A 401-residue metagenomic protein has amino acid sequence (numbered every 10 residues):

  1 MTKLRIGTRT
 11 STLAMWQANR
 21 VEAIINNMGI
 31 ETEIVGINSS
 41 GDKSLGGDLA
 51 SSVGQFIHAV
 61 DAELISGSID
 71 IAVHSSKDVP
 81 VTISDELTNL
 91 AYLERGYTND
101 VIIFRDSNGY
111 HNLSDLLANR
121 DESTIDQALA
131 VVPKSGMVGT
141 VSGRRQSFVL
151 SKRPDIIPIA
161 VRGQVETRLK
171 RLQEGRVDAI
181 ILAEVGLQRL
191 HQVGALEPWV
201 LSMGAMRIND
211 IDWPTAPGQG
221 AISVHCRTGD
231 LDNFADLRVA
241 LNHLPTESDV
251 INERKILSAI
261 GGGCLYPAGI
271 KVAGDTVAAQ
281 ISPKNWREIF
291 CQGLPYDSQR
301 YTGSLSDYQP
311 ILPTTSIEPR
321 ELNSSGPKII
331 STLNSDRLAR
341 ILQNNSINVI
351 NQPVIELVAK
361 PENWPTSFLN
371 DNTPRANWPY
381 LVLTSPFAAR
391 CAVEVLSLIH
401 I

Functional and structural regions predicted by a protein language model:
M1-S51, S76, T82, Q146 (+1 more regions): Small-molecule-sensing regulatory modules
R5-G7, A72, L90, G139 (+3 more regions): Short, well-ordered beta-strand segments
T10, I57, S142-G143, E184 (+2 more regions): Helix N-cap/beta->alpha junction signal
D48-I71, L369-A388: Short, structured active-site "lid" loops
I57-R105: Short beta-strand-centered segments that line the small-molecule binding cleft or hinge of alpha/beta clamshell
D85-D155, G204: A conserved helix-loop-strand patch within extracytoplasmic ligand-binding domains of the periplasmic binding
E94-T98, V161-E166, G186, P353-A359: Short, acidic/turn-prone active-site loops that include or flank metal/cofactor- and phosphate-binding residues
S306-I399: Signature of uroporphyrinogen-III synthase
